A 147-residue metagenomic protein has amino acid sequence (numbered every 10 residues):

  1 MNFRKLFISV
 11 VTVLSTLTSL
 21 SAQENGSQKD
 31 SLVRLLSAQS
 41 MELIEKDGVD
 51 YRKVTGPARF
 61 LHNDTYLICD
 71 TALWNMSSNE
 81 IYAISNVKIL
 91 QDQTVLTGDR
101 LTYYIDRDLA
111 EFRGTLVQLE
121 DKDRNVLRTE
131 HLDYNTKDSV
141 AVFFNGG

Functional and structural regions predicted by a protein language model:
M1-G26: Bacterial Sec-dependent N-terminal signal peptides
A22-G147: N-terminal amphipathic/hydrophobic interface segments
